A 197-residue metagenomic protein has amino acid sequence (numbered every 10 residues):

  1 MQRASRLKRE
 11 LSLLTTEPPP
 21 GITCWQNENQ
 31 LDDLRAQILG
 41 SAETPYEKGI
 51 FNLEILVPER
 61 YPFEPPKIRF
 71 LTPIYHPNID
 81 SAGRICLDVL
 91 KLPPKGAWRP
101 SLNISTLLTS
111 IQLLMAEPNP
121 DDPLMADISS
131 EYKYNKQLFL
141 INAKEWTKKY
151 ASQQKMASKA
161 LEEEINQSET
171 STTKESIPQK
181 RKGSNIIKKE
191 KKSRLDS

Functional and structural regions predicted by a protein language model:
M1-I85, V89-L90, K95-A97, T147 (+2 more regions): Strand-helix-loop interaction patch of compact alpha/beta domains
Q2, Q26, Q30, Q37 (+5 more regions): Residue-identity detector for glutamine
E10-L14, Q37, E54-L56, L107-L114 (+3 more regions): Alpha-helical recognition domains of nuclear gene-regulatory proteins
T15-P18, P118, I165: Generic low-complexity, intrinsically disordered sequence content enriched in small uncharged/hydrophobic residues
F63, S105, S158-K159: Short, charged/polar low-complexity linear motifs in solvent-exposed/disordered segments
L71, Y75-S130, Y134: A eukaryotic "domain-to-IDR transition" signal
P120-S197: Charge-rich (especially acidic), low-complexity segments
